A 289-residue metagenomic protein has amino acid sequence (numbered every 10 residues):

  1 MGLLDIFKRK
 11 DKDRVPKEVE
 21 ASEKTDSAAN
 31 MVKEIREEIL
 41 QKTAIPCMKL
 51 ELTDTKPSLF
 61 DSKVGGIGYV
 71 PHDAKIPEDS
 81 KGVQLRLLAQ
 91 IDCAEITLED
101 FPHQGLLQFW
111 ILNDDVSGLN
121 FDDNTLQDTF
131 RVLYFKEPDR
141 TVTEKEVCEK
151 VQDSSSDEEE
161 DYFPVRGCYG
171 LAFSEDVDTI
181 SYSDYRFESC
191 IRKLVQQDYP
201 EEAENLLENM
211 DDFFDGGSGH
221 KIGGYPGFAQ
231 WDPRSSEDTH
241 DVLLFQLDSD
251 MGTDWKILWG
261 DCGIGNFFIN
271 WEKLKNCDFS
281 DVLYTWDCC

Functional and structural regions predicted by a protein language model:
L3-C289: Preference for intrinsically disordered or flexible, low-complexity segments and adjacent hinge/connector residues
